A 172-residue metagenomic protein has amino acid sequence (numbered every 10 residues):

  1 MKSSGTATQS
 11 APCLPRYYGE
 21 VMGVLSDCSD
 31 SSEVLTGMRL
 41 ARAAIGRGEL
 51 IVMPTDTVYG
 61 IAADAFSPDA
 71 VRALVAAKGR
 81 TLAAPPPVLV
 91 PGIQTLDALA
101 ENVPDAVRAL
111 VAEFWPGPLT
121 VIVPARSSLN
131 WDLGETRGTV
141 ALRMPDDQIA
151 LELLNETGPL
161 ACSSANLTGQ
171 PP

Functional and structural regions predicted by a protein language model:
K2-S4, S10: Low-acidity, Ser/Thr- and Arg-rich intrinsically disordered low-complexity segments
C13-P172: Active-site-adjacent structural elements in enzyme catalytic cores
